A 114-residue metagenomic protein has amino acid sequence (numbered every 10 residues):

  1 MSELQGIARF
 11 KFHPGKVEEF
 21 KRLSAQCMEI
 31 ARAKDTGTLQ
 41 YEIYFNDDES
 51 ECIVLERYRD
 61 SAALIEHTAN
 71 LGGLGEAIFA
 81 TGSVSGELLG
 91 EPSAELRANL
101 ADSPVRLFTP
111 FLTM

Functional and structural regions predicted by a protein language model:
M1-C52, R59-N70, F79-M114: Short S/T/G/P-rich N-terminal loop/turn motif that feeds into the first structured element of a domain
L74: Catalytic-core regions built around general acid/base machinery
